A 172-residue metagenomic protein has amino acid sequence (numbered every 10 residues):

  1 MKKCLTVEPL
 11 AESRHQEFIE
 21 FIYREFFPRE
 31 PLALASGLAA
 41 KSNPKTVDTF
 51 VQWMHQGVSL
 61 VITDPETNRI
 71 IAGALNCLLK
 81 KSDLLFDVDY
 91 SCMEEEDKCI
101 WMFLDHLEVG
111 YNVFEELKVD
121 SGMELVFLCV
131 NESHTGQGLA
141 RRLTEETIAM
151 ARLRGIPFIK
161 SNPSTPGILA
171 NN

Functional and structural regions predicted by a protein language model:
L5-E20: A short beta-loop-alpha structural element at the N-terminal edge of CoA-dependent acyl/N-acetyltransferase catalytic
P28-V47: Conserved GNAT-fold acetyl-CoA-binding loop/helix
V47-V61, A72, L79, L84-L85: A short helix-loop-beta-strand connector motif used in the catalytic cores of GNAT acetyltransferases and, in some
T67-F127: Conserved acyl-donor/pantetheine-binding loop and adjacent beta-alpha core of acyl/acetyltransferases and related
S121-M123, A151-S164: Conserved GNAT acetyl-CoA-binding A-motif
E124-V130, T135-A151: Conserved acetyl-CoA-binding loop-helix of GNAT-fold acetyltransferases
V126-E132, K160-N171: Conserved beta-strand-loop-alpha-helix junction that forms the acyl-donor binding cleft
R141, R152-R154, S164-N172: Conserved active-site alpha-helix within GNAT-family acetyltransferase domains
